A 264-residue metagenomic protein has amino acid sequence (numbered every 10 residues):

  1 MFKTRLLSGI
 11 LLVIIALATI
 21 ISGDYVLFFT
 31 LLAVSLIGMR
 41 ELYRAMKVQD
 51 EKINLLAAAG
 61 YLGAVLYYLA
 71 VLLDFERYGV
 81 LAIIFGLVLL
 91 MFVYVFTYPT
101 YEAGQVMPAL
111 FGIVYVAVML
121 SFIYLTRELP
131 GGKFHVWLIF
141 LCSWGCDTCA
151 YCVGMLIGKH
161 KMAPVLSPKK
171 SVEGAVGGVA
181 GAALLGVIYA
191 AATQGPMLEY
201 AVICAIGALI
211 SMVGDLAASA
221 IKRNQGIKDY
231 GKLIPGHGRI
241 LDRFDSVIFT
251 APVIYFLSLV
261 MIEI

Functional and structural regions predicted by a protein language model:
F2-L209: Membrane-embedded alpha-helical bundles of polytopic integral membrane proteins
N224-V247: Interfacial loop-to-transmembrane junctions
I248, P252, F256-L257: Hydrophobic alpha-helical transmembrane segments of membrane transport and translocation systems, primarily multi-pass
F256-I264: Juxtamembrane boundary at the C-terminal end of a transmembrane helix
